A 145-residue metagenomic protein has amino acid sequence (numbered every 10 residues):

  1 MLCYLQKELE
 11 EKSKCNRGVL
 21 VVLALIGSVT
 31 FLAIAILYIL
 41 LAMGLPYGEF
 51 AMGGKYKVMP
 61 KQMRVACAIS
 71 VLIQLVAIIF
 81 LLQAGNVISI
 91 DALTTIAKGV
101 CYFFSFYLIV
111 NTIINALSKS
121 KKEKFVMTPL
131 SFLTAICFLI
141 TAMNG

Functional and structural regions predicted by a protein language model:
C15, A24, G44-C67: Interfacial loop at the N-terminal end of multi-pass membrane proteins
V22-L32: Interfacial segments of alpha-helical transmembrane regions
T30-E49: N-terminal signal-anchor/start-transfer transmembrane helix
L41-A42, V58-N86, G99-F106: Core segments of alpha-helical transmembrane spans in multipass integral membrane proteins
G48-K55, Q83-T94: Membrane-interface helix termini and inter-helical loops of multi-pass transporters
A84, L139-G145: Juxtamembrane boundary at the C-terminal end of a transmembrane helix
V110-V126, G145: Membrane-helix boundary connector in multi-pass membrane proteins
L130-T141: Small-residue-rich segments of transmembrane alpha-helices in multi-pass membrane proteins, especially helix faces
